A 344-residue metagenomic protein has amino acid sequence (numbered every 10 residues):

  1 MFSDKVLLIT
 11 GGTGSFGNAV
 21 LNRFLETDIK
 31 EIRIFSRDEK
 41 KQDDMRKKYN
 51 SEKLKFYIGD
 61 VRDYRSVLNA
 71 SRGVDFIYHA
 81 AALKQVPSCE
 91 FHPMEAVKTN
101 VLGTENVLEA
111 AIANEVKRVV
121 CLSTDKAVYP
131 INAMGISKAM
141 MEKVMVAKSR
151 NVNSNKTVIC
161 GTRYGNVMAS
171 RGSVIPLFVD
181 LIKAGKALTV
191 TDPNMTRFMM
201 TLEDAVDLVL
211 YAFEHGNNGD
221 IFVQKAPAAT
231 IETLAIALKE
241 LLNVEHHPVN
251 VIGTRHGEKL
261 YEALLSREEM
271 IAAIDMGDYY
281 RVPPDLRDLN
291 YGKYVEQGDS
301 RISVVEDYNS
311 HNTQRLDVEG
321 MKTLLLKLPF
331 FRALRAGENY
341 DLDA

Functional and structural regions predicted by a protein language model:
K5-T27: N-terminal Rossmann NAD(P)H-binding glycine-rich loop of SDR-like oxidoreductase domains
T10, S71-A80, C121: Rossmann-fold scaffold of SDR-type NAD(P)-dependent oxidoreductases
D28-K41: Conserved glycine-rich Rossmann-like NAD(P)H-binding loop of the short-chain dehydrogenase/reductase
S36, I58, K98, D192 (+1 more regions): Conserved residues in the N-terminal Rossmann fold of short-chain dehydrogenase/reductase
K55-F76: Conserved Rossmann-fold cofactor-binding substructure of NAD(P)-dependent oxidoreductases
F56, A96, V119, I159-T162: Hydrophobic/aromatic anchor residues within beta-strands of the central parallel beta-sheet of Rossmann-like
H79, L83-K143, A147: Conserved Rossmann-fold NAD(P)-dependent oxidoreductase catalytic core, especially the SDR/UDP-sugar
V107, A113, K143, A147-A344: Strand-loop microenvironment adjacent to phosphate/nucleotide-handling motifs in alpha/beta enzyme folds
